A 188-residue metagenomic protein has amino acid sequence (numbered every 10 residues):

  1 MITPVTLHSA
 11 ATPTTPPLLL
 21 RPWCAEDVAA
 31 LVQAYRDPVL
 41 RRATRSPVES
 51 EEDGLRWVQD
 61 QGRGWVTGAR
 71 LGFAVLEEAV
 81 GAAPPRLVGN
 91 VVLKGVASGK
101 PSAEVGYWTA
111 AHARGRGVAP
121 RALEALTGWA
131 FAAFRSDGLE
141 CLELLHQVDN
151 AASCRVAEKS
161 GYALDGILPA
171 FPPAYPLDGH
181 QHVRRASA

Functional and structural regions predicted by a protein language model:
M1-V39, G72, L76, V80-A188: Acyl-donor (CoA/ACP) binding surface of acyl/acetyltransferases
V39-D60: Conserved GNAT-fold acetyl-CoA-binding loop/helix
G54-R56, G64-T67, H112, L177-D178: Short, intrinsically disordered/low-complexity patches at protein termini and at juxtamembrane boundaries
Q59-G62, F131: Generic structural signal for well-ordered alpha-helical scaffold segments
Q61-A74: A short helix-loop-beta-strand connector motif used in the catalytic cores of GNAT acetyltransferases and, in some
